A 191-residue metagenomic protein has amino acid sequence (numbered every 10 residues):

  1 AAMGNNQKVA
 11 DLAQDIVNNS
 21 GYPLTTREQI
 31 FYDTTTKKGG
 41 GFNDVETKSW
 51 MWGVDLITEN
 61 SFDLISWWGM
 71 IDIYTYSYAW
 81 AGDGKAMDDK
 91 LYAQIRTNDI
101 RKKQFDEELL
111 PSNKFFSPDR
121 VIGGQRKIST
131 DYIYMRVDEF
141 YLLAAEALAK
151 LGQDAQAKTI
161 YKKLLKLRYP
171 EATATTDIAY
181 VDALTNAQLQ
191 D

Functional and structural regions predicted by a protein language model:
A1-G69, Y76-W80, K85, D89-D191: Acidic/polar-rich alpha-helix caps and helix-coil junctions
